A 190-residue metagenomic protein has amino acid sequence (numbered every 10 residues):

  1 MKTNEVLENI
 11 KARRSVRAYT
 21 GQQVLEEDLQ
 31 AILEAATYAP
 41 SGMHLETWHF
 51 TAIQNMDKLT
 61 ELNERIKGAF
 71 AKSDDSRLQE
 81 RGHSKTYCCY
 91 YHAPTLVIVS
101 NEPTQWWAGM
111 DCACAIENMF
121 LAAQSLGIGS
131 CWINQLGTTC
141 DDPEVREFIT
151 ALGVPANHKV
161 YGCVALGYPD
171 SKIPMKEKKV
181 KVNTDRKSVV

Functional and structural regions predicted by a protein language model:
M1-H92, V190: N-terminal amphipathic, basic helical "cap/leader" segment at the start of enzyme domains
N9, V154-V190: C-terminal helix-cap and adjacent tail motif
T20, G82, I98-W106, S188: Helix-biased detector of long, well-ordered alpha-helical tracts
A36, V97, E102-F148: Small-aliphatic-rich amphipathic alpha-helix that forms the alpha element of a beta-alpha
G42-L45, C89-Y91, L152-H158, K178-K179: Solvent-exposed alpha-helices and their adjacent loops that cap or buttress functional pockets in soluble metabolic
A93-T95, L126-I128, V160-G162: Generic beta-strand structural signal
